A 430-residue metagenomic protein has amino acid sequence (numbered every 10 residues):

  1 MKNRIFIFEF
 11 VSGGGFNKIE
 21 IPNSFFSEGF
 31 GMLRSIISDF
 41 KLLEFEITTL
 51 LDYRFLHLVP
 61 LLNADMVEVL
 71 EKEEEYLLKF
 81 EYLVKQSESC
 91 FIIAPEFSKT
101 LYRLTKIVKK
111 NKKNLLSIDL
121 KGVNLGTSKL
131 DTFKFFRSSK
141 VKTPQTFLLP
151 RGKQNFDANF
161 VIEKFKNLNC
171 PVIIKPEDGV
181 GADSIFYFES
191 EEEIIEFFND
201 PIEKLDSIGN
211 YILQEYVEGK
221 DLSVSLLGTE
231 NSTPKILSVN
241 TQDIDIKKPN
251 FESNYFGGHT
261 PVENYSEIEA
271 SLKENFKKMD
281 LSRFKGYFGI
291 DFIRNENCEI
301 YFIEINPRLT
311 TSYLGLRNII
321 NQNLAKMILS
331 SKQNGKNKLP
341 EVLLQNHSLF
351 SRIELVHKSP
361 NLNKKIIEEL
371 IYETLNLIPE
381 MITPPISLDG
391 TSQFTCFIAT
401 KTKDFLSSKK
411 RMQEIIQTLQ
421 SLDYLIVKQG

Functional and structural regions predicted by a protein language model:
K2-F25: Nucleotide-activated donor-dependent transferases that construct or modify glycoconjugates
E20-F40: Short catalytic helix/loop segments, enriched in acidic residues and glycine and frequently bearing histidine
L50-F156: Conserved N-proximal alpha/beta basic substrate-recognition cap immediately N-terminal to, or forming the N-lobe
F136-R137, F165-Y187, D206-G219, V224 (+3 more regions): ATP-grasp fold ATP-binding core
Q145-T146, P171-N199, D221-S225, D245-P261 (+1 more regions): Glycine-rich phosphate-binding loop of ATP-grasp-fold ATP-dependent ligases
E215-D221, S225-K278, N306-K332: ATP-dependent carboxylate/phosphate-activation module, predominantly the ATP-grasp catalytic core and closely related
M279-L314: Conserved metal-phosphate-binding beta-hairpin within the catalytic cores of diverse ATP-dependent phosphoryl-transfer
M327-G430: Peripheral (often C-terminal) accessory segments that flank ATP-dependent C-N-forming ligase machineries
